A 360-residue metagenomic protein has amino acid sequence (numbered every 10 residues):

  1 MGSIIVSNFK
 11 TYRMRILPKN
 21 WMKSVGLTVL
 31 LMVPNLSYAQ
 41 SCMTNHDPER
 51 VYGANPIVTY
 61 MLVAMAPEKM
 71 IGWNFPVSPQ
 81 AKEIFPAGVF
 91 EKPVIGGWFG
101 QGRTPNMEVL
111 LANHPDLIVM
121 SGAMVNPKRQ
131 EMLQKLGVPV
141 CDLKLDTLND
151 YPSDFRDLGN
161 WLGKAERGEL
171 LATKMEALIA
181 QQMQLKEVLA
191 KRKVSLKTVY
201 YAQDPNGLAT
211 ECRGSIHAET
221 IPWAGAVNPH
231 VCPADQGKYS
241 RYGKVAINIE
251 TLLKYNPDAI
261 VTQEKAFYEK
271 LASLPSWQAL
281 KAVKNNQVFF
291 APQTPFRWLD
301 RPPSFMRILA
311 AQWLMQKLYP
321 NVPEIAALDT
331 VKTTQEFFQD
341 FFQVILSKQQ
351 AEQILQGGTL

Functional and structural regions predicted by a protein language model:
F9-G26: Bacterial N-terminal signal peptides that target proteins for export
Q40, T44-N45, R50, K128-A209 (+2 more regions): Extracytoplasmic substrate-binding proteins
Y52-G53, I71-N74, L117-S121, V140-L143 (+4 more regions): Structural recognition of the beta-strand scaffold that forms the well-ordered cores of secreted hydrolase catalytic
V58-N113, L117-M124, P229-C232, Y239-S240: A short, structured surface patch at a secondary-structure boundary
F99, T210-G243: Alpha-helical, coiled-coil/dimerization segments enriched in small aliphatic residues
N106-A123, V138, V245-K265: Proline-aspartate-enriched helix->loop->beta-strand connector
M124-K135, T262-Q278: A ligand-binding cleft/hinge motif common to bilobed small-molecule-binding domains
